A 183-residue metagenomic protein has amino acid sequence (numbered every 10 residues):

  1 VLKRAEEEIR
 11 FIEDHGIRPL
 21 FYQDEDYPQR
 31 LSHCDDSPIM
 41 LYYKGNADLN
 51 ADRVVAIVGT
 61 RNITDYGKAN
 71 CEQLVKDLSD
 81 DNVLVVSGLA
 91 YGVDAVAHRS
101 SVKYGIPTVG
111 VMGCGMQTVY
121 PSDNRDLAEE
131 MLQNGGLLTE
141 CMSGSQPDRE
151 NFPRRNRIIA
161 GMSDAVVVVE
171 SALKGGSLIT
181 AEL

Functional and structural regions predicted by a protein language model:
V1-I12: Long amphipathic alpha-helical segments
E13-L183: Glycine-biased, small-residue-rich flexible motifs in mid-sequence functional cores and linkers
